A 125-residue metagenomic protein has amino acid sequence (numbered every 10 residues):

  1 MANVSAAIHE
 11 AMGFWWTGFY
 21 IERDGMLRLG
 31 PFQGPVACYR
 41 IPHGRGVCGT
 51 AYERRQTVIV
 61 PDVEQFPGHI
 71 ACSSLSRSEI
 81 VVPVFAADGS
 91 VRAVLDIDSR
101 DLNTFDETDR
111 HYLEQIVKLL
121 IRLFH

Functional and structural regions predicted by a protein language model:
M1, R45, R110-E114: Short, structured helix-loop boundary elements
M1-P35, Q115-F124: Intrinsically disordered, low-complexity terminal regulatory regions
W16, V81, V94: Short hydrophobic/aromatic beta-strand element in the GNAT-like acyltransferase core that lines or flanks the acyl-donor
E22, M26-S74: Regulatory sensory and allosteric helical modules in signal-transduction proteins and certain transcription factors
D24, A87, R100-L102: Short coil/turn motifs at secondary-structure junctions
V58-I59, P83, D96: Conserved beta-strand segments that form the floor/walls of ligand-binding pockets within enzyme and binding domains
S78-A86: A short, aliphatic-rich beta-strand micro-motif
A93, D98-H125: Juxtadomain coupling helices with adjacent low-complexity linkers
